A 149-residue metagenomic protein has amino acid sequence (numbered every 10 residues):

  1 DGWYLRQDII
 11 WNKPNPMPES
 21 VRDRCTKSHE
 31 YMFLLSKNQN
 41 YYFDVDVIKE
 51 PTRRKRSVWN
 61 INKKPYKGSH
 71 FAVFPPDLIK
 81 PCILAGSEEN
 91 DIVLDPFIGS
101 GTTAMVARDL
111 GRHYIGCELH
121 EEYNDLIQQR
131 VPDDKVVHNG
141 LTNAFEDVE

Functional and structural regions predicted by a protein language model:
D1-D134, V148: Core catalytic lobe of class I
N139-E149: Acidic, low-complexity intrinsically disordered tails
